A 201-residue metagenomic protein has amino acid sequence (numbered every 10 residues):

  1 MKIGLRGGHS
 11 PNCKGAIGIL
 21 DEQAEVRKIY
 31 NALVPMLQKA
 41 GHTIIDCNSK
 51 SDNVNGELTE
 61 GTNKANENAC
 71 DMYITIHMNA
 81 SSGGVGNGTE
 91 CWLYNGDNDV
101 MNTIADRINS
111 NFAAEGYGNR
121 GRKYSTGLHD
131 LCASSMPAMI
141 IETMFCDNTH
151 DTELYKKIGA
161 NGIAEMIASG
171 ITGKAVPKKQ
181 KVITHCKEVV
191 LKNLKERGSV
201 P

Functional and structural regions predicted by a protein language model:
K2-T89, Y94-D99: Catalytic-core regions of hydrolytic enzymes
G4-R6, S10-G15, N68, M72-M78 (+2 more regions): Active-site-adjacent mobile loop/cap segments within catalytic or ligand-binding domains
Q23, R27, N102, K157-A164: Non-membrane alpha-helical structural segments and their capping/turn regions in soluble enzymes
Y30, V34, T59-T62, T89 (+5 more regions): Extracytoplasmic/secreted envelope proteins and their assembly/folding machinery, especially bacterial periplasmic
N31-H42, N66-C70, N109-Y117, A168 (+1 more regions): Sec-exported extracytoplasmic/periplasmic mature domains
I45-K50, G118-S125: Surface-exposed patches in mature extracellular/periplasmic domains of secreted proteins
D97-K123: Active-site-adjacent substrate-binding region of metalloamidase/peptidase-like peptide-processing proteins
Q180-P201: Short, low-complexity, charged amphipathic interaction modules
